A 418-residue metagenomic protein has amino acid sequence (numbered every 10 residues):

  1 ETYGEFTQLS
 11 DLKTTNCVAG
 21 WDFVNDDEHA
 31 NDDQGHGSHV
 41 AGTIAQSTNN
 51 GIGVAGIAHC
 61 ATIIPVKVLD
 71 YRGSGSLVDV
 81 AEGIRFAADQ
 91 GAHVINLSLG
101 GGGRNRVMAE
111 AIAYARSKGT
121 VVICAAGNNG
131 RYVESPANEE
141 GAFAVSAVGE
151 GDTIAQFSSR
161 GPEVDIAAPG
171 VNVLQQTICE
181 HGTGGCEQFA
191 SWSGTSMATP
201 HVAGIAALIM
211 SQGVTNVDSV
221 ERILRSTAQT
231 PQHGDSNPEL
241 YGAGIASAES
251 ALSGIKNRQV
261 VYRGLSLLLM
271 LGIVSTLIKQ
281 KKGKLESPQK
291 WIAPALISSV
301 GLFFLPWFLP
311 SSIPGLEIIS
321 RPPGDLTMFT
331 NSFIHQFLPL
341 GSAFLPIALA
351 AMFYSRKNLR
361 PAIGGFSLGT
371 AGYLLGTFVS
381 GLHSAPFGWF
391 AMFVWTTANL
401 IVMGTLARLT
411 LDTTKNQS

Functional and structural regions predicted by a protein language model:
E1-I64, L69-G75, E82-G83, D89-Q90 (+3 more regions): Active-site core segment of subtilase-fold serine proteases
V24, I64, V121-C124, A144 (+2 more regions): Structural detector of well-ordered beta-strand residues that form the stable sheet scaffold of enzyme domains
H29, S47, P65-G141, T153 (+6 more regions): Substrate-binding/access-modulating region of protease and related hydrolase catalytic domains
A41-I44, I64-D70, H93, G170-E239: Hydrolase catalytic cores
A92-L97, R106-V107, A111, K118 (+3 more regions): C-terminal subdomain of the subtilisin-like protease fold in secreted/lumenal serine endopeptidases
V148: Carbohydrate-associated surface elements
K284-S418: Alpha-helical transmembrane segments of integral membrane proteins
